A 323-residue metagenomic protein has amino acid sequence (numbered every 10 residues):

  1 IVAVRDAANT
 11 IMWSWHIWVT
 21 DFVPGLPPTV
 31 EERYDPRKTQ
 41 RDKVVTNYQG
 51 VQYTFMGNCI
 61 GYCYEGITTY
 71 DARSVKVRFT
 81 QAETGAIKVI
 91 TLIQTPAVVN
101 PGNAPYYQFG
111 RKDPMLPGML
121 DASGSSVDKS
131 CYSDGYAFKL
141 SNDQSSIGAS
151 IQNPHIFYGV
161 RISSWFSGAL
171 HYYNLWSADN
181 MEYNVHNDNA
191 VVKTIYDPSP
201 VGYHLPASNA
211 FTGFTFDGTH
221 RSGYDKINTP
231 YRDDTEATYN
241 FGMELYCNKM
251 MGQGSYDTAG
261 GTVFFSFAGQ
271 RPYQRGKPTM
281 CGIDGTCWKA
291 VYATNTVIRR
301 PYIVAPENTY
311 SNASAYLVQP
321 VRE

Functional and structural regions predicted by a protein language model:
A3-K193, V291, N295-T296, N308-S314 (+1 more regions): Short, compositionally biased
S146-E323: C-terminal, surface-exposed recognition/capping segments
